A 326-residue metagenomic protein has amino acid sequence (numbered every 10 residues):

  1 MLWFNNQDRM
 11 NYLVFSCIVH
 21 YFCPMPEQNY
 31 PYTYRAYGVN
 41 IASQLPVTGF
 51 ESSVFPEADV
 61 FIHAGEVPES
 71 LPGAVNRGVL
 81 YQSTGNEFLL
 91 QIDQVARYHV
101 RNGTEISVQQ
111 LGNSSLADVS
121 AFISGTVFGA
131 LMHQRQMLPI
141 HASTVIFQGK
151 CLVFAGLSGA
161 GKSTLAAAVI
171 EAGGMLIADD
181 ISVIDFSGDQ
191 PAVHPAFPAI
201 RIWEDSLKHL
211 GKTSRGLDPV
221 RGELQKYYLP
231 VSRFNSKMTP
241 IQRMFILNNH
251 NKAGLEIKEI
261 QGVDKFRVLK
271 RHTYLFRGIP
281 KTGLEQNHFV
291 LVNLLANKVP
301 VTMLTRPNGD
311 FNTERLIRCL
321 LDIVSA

Functional and structural regions predicted by a protein language model:
Q7, Y12-L13: Short hydrophobic targeting helices and cationic amphipathic motifs that mediate membrane/organellar targeting
Y12, I18-Y21: Short, positively charged and aromatic/hydrophobic N-terminal segments
F22-Q110, S114, D322-A326: Long, basic/Gly/Ser/Thr-rich N-terminal segments that mediate initial subcellular attachment or targeting
P26-P46, F50-E51, D59, F147-L157 (+1 more regions): Glycine-rich, often acidic-flanked micro-motifs that create phosphate/phosphodiester-binding or positioning elements
I92-D93, N102-Q148: Extreme N-terminal, non-catalytic leader segments that precede Walker-type/kinase nucleotide-binding cores
K162: Conserved lysine of the Walker
L165-A166: Post-Walker A alpha-helix
